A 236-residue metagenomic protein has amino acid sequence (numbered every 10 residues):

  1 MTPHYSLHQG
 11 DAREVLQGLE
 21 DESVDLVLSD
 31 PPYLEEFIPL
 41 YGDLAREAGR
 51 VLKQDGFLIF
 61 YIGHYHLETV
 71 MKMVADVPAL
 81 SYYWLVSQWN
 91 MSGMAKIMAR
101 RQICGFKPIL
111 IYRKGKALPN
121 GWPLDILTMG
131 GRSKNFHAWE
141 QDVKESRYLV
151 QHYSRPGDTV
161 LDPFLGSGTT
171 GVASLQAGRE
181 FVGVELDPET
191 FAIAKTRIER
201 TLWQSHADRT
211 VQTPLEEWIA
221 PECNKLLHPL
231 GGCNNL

Functional and structural regions predicted by a protein language model:
M1-A192, N235: Core catalytic lobe of class I
M1-L16, K195-G232: S-adenosyl-L-methionine
